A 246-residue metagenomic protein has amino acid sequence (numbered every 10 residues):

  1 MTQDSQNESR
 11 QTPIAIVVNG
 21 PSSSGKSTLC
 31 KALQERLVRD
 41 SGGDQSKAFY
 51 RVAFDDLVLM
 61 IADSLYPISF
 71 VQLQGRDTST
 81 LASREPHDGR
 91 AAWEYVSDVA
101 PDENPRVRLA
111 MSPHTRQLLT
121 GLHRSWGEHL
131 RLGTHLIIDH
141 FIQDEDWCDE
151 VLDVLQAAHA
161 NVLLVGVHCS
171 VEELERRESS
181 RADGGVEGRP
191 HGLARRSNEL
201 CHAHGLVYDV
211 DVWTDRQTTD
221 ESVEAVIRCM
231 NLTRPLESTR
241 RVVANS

Functional and structural regions predicted by a protein language model:
Q6-P13: Phosphate-binding P-loop
V18: Hydrophobic anchor at the beta1->P-loop junction of P-loop NTPases
P21: P-loop (Walker A) phosphate-binding loop of NTP-binding proteins
S24: ATP-binding Walker
S27: Walker A/P-loop
Q34-Q117: Conserved substrate/cofactor phosphate-moiety recognition/catalytic segment in nucleotide-dependent phosphotransferases
D98-H159: Glycine-rich phosphate-binding loop used to anchor ATP phosphates in small-molecule kinases, encompassing both
H168-V171, R176-A225, M230-S246: Small-molecule kinase domains that catalyze NTP-dependent phosphoryl transfer to phosphate-bearing small molecules
